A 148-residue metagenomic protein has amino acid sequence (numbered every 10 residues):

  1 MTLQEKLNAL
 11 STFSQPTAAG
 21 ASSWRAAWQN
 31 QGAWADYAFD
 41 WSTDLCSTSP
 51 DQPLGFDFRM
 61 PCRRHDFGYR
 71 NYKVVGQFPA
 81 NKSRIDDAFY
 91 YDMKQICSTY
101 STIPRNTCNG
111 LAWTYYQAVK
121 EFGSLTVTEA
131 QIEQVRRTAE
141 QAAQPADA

Functional and structural regions predicted by a protein language model:
M1-A148: Extended terminal accessory/targeting regions
